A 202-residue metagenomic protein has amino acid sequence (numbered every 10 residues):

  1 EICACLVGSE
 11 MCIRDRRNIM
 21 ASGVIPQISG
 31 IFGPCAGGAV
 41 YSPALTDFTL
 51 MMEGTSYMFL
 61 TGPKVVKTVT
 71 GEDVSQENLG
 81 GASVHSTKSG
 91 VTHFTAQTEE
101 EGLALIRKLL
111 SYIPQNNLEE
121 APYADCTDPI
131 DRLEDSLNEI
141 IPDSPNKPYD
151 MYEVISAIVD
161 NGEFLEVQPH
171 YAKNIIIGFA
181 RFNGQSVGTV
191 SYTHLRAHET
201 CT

Functional and structural regions predicted by a protein language model:
E1-G8, I13, H194-T202: Single conserved hydrophobic/aromatic residue that forms the stacking wall/gate of nucleotide- or nucleobase-binding
S9-E10, R14-L118: Conserved catalytic cores of soluble enzyme domains, especially glycine-rich substrate-binding beta-alpha loops
K67, A104, K108, E139 (+2 more regions): Charged/polar, solvent-exposed surface patches and flexible loops
T87, L133-N138, V187-S191: Gly-rich Lys/Arg/Thr-decorated short loops/hinges at beta-loop-alpha junctions or inter-strand turns that position
E100-P148: Terminal amphipathic helices with adjacent charged low-complexity linkers/tails
K147-R196: Non-catalytic terminal/interface segments that mediate subunit docking, oligomerization, and allosteric communication
